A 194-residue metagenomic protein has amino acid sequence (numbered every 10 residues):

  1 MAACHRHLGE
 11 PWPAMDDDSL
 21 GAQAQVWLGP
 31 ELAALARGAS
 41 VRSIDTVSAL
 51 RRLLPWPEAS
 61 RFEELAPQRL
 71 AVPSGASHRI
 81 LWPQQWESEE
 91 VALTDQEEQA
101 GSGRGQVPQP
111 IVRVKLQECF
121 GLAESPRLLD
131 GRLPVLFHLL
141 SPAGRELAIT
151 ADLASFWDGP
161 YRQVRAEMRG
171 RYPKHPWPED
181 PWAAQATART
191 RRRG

Functional and structural regions predicted by a protein language model:
M1-R69, P126-G194: Acidic, serine/threonine- and proline-rich low-complexity intrinsically disordered segments
L32-V91, D95-E97, G103-C119: Extended, Lys/Arg-enriched charged tracts that mediate electrostatic binding to polyanionic substrates
L81, A123-L128: Long C-terminal interaction/binding lobes of large macromolecular proteins
